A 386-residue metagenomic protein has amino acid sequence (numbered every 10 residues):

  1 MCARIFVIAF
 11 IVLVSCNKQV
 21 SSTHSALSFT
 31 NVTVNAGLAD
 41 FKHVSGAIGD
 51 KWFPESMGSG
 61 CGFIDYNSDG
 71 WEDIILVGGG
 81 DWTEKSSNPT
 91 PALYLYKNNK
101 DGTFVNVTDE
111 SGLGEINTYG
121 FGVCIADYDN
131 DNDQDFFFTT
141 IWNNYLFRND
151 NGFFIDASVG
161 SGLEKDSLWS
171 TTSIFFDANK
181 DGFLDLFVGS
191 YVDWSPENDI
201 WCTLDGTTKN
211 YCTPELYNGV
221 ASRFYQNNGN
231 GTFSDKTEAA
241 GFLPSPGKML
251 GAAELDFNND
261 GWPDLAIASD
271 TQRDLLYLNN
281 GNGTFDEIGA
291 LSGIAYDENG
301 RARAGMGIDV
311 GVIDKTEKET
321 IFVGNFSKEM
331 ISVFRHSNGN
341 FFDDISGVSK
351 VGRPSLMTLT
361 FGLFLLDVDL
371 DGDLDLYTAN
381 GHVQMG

Functional and structural regions predicted by a protein language model:
R4-V14: Bacterial N-terminal signal peptides
C16-G386: Acidic, glycine/proline-rich Ca2+-coordinating loop motifs
